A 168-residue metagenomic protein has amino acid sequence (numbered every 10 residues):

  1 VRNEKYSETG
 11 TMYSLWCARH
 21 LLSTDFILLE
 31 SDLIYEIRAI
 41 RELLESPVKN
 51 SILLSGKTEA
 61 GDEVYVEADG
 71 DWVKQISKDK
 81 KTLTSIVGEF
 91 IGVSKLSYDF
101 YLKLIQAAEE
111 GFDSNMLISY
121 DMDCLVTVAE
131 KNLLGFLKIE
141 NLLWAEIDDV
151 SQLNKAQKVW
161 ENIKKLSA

Functional and structural regions predicted by a protein language model:
V1-V64: Conserved beta-loop-beta/alpha segment of the NTase-like Rossmann-fold superfamily that binds/positions NTPs
R2, S77-K78, K138: Pocket-edge structural micro-motifs
Y6-G10, L83, L143-A145: A short acidic, often aromatic-flanked loop/helix-cap motif at beta-alpha or helix-coil junctions that lines enzyme
S7-G10, Q75-I76, T127-A129: Short, motif-level signal for alpha-helix interfacial/capping segments enriched in acidic residues and aromatics/proline
L22, K74-Q75, E146: A sequence-level detector of short linear motifs
T24, V48-K49, D71, N132-L134: A structural micro-motif
E36-F112: Conserved core of the sugar-phosphate nucleotidyltransferase
V87-A168: Conserved alpha/beta core of the MobA/IspD/sugar-nucleotide pyrophosphorylase nucleotidyltransferase superfamily
